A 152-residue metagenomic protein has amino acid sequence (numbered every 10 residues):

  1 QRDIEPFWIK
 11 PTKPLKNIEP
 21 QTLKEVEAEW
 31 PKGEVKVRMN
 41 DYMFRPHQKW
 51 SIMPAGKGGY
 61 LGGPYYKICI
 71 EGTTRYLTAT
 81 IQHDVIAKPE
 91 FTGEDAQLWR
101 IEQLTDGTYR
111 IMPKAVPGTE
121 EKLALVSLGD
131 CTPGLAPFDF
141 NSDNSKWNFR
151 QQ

Functional and structural regions predicted by a protein language model:
Q1-Q152: Lectin-like carbohydrate-binding module/patch detector with strong preference for beta-trefoil
